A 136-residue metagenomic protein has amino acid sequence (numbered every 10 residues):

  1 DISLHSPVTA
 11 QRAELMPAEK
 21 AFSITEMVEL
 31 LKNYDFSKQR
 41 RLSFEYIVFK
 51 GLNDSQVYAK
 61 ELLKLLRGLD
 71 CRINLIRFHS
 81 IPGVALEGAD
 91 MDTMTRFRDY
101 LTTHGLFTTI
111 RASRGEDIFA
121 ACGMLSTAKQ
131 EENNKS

Functional and structural regions predicted by a protein language model:
D1-Y100, H104: Conserved AdoMet/S-adenosylmethionine-binding subsite of the radical SAM
L75, I110-A112: A structural preference for short, hydrophobic beta-strand core positions in alpha/beta folds
T103, S113-S136: Radical SAM enzyme core and accessory elements
F107: C-terminal interaction modules of eukaryotic adaptor/scaffold proteins
